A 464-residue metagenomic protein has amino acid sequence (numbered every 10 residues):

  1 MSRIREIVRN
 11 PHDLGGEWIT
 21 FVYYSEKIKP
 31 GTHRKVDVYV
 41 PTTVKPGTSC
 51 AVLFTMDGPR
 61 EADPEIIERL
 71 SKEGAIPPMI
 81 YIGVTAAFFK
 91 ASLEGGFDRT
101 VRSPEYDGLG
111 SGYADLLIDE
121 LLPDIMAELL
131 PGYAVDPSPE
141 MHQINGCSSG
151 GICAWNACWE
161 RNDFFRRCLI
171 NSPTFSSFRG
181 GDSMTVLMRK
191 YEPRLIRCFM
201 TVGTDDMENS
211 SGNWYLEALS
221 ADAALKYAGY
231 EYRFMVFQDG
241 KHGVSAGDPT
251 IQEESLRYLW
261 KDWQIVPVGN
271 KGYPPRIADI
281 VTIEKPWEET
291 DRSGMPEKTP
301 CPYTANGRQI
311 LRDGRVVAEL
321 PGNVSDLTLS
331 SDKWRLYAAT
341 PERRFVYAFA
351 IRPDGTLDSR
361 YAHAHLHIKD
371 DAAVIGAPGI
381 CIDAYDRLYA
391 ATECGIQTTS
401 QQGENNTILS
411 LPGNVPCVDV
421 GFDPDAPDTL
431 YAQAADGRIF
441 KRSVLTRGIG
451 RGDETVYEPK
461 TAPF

Functional and structural regions predicted by a protein language model:
M1-K271: Non-catalytic cap/lid and distal C-terminal segments of serine-dependent acyl enzymes
V268-E289, I310, G355, R451: Blade/loop signatures of beta-propeller domains
G272, E284, L311-G314, S330-R335 (+5 more regions): Flexible "stalk/tail and boundary" regions
E288-Q309, V317-R335, L366-A391, N414-P427: Beta-rich, blade/repeat-based domains predominating in secreted/periplasmic proteins but also intracellular
T290-D291, A318, L357-H365, T407-S410 (+1 more regions): Beta-propeller fold detector
G307-R308, P341, I351, E393 (+2 more regions): Short loop/turn segments immediately following the C-termini of beta-strands
R308-I310, R344-V346, I396-Q397, I439-F440: Structural signal for beta-propeller blades
F349-T356, S443-G450: Short loop/turn segments immediately following beta-strands, especially the blade-tip and inter-blade linker loops
